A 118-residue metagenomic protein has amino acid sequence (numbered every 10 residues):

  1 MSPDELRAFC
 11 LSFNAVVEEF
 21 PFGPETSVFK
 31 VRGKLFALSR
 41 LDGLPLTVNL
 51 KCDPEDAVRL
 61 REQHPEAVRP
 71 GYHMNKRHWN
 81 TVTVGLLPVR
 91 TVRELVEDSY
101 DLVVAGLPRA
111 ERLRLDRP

Functional and structural regions predicted by a protein language model:
M1-P118: Charge-dense, helix-prone N-terminal extensions
